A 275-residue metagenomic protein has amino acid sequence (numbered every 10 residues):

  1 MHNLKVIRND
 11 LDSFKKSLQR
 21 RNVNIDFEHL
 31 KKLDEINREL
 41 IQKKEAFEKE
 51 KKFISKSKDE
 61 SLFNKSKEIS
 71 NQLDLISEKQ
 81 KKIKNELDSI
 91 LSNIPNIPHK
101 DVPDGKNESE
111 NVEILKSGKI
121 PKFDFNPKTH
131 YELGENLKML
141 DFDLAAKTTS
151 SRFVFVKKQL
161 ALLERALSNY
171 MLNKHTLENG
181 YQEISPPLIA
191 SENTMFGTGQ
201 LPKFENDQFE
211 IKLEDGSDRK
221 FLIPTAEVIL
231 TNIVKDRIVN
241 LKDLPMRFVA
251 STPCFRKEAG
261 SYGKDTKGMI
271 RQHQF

Functional and structural regions predicted by a protein language model:
M1-P121, E135, M139: N-terminal alpha-helical targeting/anchoring segments
L115-F275: TRNA-recognition modules of translation machinery and tRNA-sensing kinases, especially anticodon-binding
